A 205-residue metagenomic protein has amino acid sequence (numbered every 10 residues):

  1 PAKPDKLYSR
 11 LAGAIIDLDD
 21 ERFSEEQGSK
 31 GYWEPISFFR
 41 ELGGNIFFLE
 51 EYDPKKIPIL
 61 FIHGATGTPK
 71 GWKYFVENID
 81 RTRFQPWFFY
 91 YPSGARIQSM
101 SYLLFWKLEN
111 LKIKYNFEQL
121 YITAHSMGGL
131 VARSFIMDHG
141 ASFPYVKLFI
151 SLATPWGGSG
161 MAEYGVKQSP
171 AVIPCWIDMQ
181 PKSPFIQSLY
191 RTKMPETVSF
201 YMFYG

Functional and structural regions predicted by a protein language model:
P1-I59, T68-K73: Flexible, membrane-associating and regulatory peripheral segments of lipid-active enzymes
E51-Q119: Active-site catalytic motif of lipid deacylating hydrolases and related acyltransferases
Y52-P54, D80, K114-Y115, T123 (+2 more regions): Extracellular/periplasmic catalytic domains that process cell-envelope and extracellular macromolecules
F61, F88-Y90, A124, I150-L152 (+1 more regions): Short beta-strand segments
Y74, R133-D138: Active-site signature of alpha/beta-hydrolase-fold catalytic machinery across serine- and Asp/Cys-nucleophile hydrolases
R96-I97, V131-R133, G158-M161: Extracytoplasmic/secreted cell-surface and envelope-processing proteins
T123-A132, A153: Gly/Ala-rich beta-loop-alpha elbow adjacent to hydrolase catalytic centers
M137-G205: Helical cap/lid subdomain of alpha/beta-hydrolase-fold lipid enzymes that gates access to the catalytic pocket
